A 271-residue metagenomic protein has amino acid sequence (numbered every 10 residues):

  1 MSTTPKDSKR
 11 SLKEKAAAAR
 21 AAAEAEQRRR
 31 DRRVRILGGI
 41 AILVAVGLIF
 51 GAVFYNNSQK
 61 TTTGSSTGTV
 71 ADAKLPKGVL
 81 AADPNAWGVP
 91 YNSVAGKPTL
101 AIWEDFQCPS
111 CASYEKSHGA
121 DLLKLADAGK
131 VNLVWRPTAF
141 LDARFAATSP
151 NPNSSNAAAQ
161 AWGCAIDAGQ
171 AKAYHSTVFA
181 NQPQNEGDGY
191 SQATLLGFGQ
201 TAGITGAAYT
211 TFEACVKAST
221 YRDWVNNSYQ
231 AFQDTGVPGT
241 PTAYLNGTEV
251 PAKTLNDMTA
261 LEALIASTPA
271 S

Functional and structural regions predicted by a protein language model:
T3-G38, I42-K60, Q200-S271: C-terminal cap of thioredoxin/glutaredoxin-like
S58-K74: Ser/Thr/Pro/Gly-rich low-complexity linker/stalk segments immediately outside membranes or between
S65-G68, C164, A214-A218: Functionally engaged cysteine thiol sites
V79-P98: A short beta-strand-turn-helix
G96, E104-F106, A112-T194: Structural alpha/beta surface segment adjacent to cysteine/selenocysteine redox centers across thiol/disulfide enzymes
T99-A101, T242-A243: Catalytic His-Asp charge-relay segment
I102-D105, V237: Processing junctions and N-termini across compartments
L195-G199: Alpha-helical ds-nucleic-acid-binding substructure associated with the helix-hairpin-helix region of base-excision DNA
